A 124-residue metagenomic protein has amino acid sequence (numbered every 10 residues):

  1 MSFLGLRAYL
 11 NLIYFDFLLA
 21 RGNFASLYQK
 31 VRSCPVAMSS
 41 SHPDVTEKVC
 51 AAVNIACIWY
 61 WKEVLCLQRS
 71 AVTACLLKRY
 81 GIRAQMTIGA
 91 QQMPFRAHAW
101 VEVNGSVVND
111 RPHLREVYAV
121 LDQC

Functional and structural regions predicted by a protein language model:
M1-C124: Helix-boundary/low-complexity linker signature
